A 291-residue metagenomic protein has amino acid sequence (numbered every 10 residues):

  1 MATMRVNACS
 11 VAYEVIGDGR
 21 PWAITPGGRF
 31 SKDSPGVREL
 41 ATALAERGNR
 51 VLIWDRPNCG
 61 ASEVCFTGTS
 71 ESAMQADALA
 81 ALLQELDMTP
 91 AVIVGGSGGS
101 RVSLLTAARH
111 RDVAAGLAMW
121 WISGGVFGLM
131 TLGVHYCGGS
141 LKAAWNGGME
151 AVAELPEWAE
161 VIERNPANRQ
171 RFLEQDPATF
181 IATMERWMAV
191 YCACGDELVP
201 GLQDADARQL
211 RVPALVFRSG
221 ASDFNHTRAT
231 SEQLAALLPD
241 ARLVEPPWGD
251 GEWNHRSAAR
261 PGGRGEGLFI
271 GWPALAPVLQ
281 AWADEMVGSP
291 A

Functional and structural regions predicted by a protein language model:
A8-E63: Conserved HGGG/HGGXW glycine-rich cap/lid loop of the alpha/beta-hydrolase fold
W54-S72, N254-H255: Glycine-rich "HGGG/HGxG" loop immediately N-terminal to the catalytic nucleophile of the alpha/beta-hydrolase
M74-A91: Conserved acidic catalytic loop of the alpha/beta-hydrolase fold
G95-S97: Conserved alpha/beta-hydrolase "nucleophile elbow" surrounding the catalytic nucleophile
R101-L104, A108-R109, V113-W145: Flexible "cap/lid" loop of the alpha/beta hydrolase fold
G128-T131, N146-V190, E197: Conserved alpha/beta-hydrolase catalytic His-Asp/Glu region
R186-L237, R242-P246: Conserved serine/cysteine hydrolase catalytic core
D240-A291: Catalytic active-site module of serine/aspartate enzymes centered on a nucleophile-bearing elbow/loop
